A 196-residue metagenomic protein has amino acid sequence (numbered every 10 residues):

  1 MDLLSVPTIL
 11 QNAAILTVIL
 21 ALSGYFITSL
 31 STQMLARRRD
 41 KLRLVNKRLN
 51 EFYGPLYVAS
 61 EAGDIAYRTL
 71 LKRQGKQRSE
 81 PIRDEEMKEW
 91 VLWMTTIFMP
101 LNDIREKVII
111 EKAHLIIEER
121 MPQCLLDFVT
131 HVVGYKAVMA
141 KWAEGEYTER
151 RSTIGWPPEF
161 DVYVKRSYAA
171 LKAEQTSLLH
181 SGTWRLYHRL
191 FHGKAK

Functional and structural regions predicted by a protein language model:
M1-D40: Membrane-embedded hydrophobic alpha-helical segments
F26-K196: Conserved non-transmembrane functional hotspots
